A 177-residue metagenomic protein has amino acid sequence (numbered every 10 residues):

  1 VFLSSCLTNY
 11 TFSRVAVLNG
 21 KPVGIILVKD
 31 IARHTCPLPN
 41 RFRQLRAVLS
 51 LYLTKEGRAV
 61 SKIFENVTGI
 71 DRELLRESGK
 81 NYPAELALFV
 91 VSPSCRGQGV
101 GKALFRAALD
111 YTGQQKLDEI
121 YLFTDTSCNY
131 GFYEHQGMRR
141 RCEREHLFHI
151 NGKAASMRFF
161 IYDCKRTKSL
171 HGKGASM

Functional and structural regions predicted by a protein language model:
V1-S13, L18, L27, L74-L75: Active-site rim helix/loop that mediates acceptor-substrate recognition in acyltransferases
V15, K21-K29, E85, V90: Conserved beta-strand in the GNAT
A32-A84, H149-G152: Conserved acyl-donor/pantetheine-binding loop and adjacent beta-alpha core of acyl/acetyltransferases and related
L49-K55, F89-R96: A short, internal acetyl-CoA/4′-phosphopantetheine-binding micro-motif in the GNAT/acyltransferase core
G97-D110, H135: Conserved acetyl-CoA-binding loop-helix of GNAT-fold acetyltransferases
K102, T126-E143: Conserved active-site alpha-helix within GNAT-family acetyltransferase domains
T112-D125: Conserved GNAT acetyl-CoA-binding A-motif
Y121, R139-S156: Conserved catalytic-core motifs of GNAT/GCN5-like acyltransferases
